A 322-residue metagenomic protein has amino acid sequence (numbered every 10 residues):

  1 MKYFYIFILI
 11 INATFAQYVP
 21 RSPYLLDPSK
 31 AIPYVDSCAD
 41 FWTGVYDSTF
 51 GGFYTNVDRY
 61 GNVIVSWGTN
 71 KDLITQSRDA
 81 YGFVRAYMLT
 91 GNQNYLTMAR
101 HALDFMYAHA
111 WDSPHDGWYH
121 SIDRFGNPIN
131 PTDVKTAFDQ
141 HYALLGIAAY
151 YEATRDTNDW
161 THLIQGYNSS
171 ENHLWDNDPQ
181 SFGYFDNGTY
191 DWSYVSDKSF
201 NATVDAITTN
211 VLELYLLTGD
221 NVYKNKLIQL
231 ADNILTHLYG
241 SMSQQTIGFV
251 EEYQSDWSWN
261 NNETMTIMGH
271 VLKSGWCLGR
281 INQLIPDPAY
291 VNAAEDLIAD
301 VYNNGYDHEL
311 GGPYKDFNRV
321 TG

Functional and structural regions predicted by a protein language model:
K2-Y3, T49: Short loop/turn motifs at secondary-structure junctions
Y3-A13: Sec-dependent N-terminal signal peptides
Q17-G322: Glycan-recognition and catalytic cores of secretory/periplasmic carbohydrate-active enzymes
